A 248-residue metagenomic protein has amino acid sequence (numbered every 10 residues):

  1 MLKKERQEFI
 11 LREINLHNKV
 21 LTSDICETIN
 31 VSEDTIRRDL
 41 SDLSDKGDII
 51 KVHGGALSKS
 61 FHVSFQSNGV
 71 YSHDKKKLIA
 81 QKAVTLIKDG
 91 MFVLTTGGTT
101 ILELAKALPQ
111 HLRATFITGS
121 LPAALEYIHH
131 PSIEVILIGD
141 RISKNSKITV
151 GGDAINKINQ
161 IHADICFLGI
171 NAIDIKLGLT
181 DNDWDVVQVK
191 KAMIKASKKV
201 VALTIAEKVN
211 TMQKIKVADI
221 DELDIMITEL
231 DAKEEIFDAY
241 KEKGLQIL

Functional and structural regions predicted by a protein language model:
L2-E5, R12, T22-S23, D45 (+1 more regions): Conserved phosphate- and dinucleotide-binding cores of soluble alpha/beta proteins, encompassing both enzyme active
L2-F9, N15-D24, T28-I29, D34-T99 (+3 more regions): HTH-adjacent hinge/linker in prokaryotic transcriptional regulators
